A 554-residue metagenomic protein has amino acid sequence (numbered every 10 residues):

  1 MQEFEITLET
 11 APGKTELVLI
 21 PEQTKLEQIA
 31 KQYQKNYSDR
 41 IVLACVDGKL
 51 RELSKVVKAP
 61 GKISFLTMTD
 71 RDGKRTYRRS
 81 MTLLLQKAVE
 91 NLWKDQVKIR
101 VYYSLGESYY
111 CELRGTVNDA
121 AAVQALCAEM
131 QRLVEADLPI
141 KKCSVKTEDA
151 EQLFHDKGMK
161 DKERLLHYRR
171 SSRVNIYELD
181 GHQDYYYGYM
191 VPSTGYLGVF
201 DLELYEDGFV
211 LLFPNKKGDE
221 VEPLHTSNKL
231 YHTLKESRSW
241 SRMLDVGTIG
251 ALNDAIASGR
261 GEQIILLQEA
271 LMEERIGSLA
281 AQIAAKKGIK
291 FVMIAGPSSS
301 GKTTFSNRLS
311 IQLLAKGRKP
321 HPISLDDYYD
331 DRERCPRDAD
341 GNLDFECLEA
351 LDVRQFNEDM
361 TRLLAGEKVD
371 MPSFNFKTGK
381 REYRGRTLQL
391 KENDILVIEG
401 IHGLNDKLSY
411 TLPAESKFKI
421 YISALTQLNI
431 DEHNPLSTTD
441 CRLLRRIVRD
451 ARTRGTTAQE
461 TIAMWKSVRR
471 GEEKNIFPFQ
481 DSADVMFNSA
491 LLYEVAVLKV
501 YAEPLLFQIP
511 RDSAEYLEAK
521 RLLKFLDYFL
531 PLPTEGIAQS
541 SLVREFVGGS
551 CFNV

Functional and structural regions predicted by a protein language model:
M1-T82, Q86-L105, T116-N118, A125-E129: Ubiquitin-like/PB1-type beta-grasp interaction modules and other compact soluble beta-rich domains
K55-K58, K62-K74, A88, V97-E274 (+2 more regions): Auxiliary tRNA-acceptor-end handling modules of aminoacyl-tRNA synthetases
K287, S409-V554: Conserved NTP phosphate-binding and transfer environment spanning the P-loop NTPase/kinase superfamily
V292-I294: Hydrophobic anchor at the beta1->P-loop junction of P-loop NTPases
K302: Conserved lysine of the Walker
F305, L309: Hydrophobic positions on the alpha1 helix immediately C-terminal to the Walker A/P-loop
H321-I323, D330, R334-K377: Conserved nucleotide-sensing/catalytic segment adjacent to the nucleotide-binding pocket in NTP-handling enzymes
N357-E415, W465-F479: Glycine-rich phosphate-binding loop used to anchor ATP phosphates in small-molecule kinases, encompassing both
